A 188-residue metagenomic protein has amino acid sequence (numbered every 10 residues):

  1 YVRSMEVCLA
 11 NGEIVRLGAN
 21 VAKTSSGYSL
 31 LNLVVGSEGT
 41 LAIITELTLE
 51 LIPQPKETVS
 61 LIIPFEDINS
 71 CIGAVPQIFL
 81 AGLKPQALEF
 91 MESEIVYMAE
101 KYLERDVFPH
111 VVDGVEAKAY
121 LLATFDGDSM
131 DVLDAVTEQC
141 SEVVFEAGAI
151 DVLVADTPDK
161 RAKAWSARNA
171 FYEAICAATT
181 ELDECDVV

Functional and structural regions predicted by a protein language model:
Y1-V188: Noncatalytic alpha-helical scaffold of FAD-dependent oxidoreductases
